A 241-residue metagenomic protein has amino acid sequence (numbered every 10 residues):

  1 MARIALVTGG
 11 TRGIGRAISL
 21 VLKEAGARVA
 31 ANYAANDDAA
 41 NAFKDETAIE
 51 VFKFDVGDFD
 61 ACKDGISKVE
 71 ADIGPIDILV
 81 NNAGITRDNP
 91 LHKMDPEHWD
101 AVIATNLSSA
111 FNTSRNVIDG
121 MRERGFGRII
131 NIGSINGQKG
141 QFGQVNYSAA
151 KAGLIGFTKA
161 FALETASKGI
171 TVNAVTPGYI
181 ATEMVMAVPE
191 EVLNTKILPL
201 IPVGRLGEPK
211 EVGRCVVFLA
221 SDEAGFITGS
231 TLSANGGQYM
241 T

Functional and structural regions predicted by a protein language model:
T11-R12: Conserved glycine-rich cofactor-binding loop
F54-G65, P96, P209-E211: The beta1-alpha1 cofactor-binding region of Rossmann-like NAD(H)/NADP(H)-dependent oxidoreductases
P90-L91, D95-I103, V185, I197: Substrate-binding pocket helix/loop in short-chain dehydrogenase/reductase
S114, A150, T158: Active-site helix of classical SDR
D119, L163-E164, G225: Alpha-helical segment proximal to the catalytic Tyr-Lys
S134: Residue(s) in the substrate-gating loop at a strand-loop-helix junction that position the organic substrate next
A166, T171, I227-G229, N235: Short, small/polar-rich loop/turn modules that mediate ligand/substrate recognition or access, typified
